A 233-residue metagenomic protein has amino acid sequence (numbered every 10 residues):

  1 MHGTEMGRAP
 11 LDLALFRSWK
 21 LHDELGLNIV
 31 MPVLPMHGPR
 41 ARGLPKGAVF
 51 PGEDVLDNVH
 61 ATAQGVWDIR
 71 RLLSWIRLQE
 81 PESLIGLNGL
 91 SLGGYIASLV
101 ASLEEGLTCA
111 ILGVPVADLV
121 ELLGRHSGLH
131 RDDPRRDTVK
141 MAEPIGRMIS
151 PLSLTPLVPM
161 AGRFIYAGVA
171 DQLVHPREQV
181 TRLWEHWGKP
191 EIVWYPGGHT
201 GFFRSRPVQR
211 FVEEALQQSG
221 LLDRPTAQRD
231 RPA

Functional and structural regions predicted by a protein language model:
M1-L44: Short, surface-exposed "cap/lid" segments of acyl-processing enzymes
L34, P115, G197: Active-site loop/turn elements of alpha/beta-hydrolase fold enzymes, especially the short glycine-/histidine-rich
G43-E80: Alpha/beta-hydrolase active-site loop
E80-S91: Alpha/beta-hydrolase fold nucleophile elbow
I96-A142, W194: Hydrolase active-site cap/lid region
E121-E185: The feature captures the conserved acid-bearing segment of alpha/beta-hydrolase catalytic domains
G198-Q209: Catalytic histidine-centered segment of alpha/beta-hydrolase-like enzymes
Q217-A233: Alpha/beta-hydrolase-fold serine-hydrolase catalytic core, especially in secreted/extracellular enzymes
